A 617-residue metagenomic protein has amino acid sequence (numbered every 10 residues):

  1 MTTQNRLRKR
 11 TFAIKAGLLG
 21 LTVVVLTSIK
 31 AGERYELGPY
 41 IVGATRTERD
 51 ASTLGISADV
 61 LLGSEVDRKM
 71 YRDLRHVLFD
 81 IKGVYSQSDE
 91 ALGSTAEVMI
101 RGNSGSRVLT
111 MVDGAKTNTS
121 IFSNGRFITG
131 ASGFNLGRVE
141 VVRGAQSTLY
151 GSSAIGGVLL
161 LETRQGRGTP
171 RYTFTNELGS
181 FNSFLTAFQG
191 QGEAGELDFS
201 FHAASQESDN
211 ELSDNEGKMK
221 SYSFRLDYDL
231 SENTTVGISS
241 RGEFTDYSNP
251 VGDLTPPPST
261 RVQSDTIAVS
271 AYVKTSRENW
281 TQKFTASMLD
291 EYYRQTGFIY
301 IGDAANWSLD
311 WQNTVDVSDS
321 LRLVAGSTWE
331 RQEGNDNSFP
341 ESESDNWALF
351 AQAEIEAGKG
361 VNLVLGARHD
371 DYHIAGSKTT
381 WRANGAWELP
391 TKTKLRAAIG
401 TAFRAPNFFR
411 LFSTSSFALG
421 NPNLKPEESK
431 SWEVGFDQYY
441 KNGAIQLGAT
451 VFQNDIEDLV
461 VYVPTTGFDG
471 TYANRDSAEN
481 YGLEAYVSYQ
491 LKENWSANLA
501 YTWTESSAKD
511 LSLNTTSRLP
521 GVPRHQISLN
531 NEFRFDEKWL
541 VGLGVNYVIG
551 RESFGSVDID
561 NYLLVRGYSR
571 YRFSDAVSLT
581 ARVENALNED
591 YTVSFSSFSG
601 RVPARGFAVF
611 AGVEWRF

Functional and structural regions predicted by a protein language model:
E36-K69, E97: N-terminal periplasmic "start-of-domain" segments of outer-membrane beta-barrel proteins
F79-A115: Extracytoplasmic beta-strand/coil segments of soluble accessory domains associated with Gram-negative outer-membrane
E97, K116-R143: Short acidic/polar hinge/loop motifs at secondary-structure boundaries that mediate gating or recognition
Q146, V158, E162-G192, A203 (+1 more regions): Short strand-turn segments of transmembrane beta-barrel domains in outer membranes, especially the first one or two
S208-S221, D229, N233-N306: Flexible loop and strand-edge segments within Gram-negative outer membrane beta-barrel domains
Y228-D229, L519-F617: Conserved C-terminal beta-signal and adjacent last beta-strands/turns of outer-membrane beta-barrel proteins
D253-S276, E388, K392-K394, A398-I456 (+4 more regions): Outer-membrane beta-barrel signature, preferentially recognizing the C-terminal barrel domain of Gram-negative
D319, L323, E356-G358, L363 (+4 more regions): Gram-negative outer-membrane beta-barrel transporters
